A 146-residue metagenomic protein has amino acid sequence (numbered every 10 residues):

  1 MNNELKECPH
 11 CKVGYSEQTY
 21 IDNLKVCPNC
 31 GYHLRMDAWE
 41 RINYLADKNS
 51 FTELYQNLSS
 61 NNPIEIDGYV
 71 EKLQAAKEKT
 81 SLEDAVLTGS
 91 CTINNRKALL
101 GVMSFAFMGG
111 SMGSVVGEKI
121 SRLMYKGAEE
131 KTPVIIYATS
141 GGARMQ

Functional and structural regions predicted by a protein language model:
M1-Q146: Terminal-region recognition feature
